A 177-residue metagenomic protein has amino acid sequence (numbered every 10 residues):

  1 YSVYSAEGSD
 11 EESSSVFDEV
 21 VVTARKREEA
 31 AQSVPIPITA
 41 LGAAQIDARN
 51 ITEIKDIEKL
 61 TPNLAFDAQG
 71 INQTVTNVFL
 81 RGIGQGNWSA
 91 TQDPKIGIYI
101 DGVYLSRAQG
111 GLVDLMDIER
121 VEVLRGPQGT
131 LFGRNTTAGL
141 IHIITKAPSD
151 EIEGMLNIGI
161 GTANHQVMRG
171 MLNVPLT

Functional and structural regions predicted by a protein language model:
Y1-K59, N173: N-terminal Sec signal peptide and the immediately downstream disordered periplasmic leader that contains the TonB box
S9-E12, E28-E29, A68, G86-S89 (+3 more regions): Short, flexible, glycine/charge-rich loop motifs used to bind or transfer phosphoryl groups or to couple energy/partner
S14, E19, I38, N63 (+3 more regions): A residue-level signal for beta-strand positions that form part of recognition/binding surfaces within mature
T23, A65-F66, R169: Short structured motifs
R27, T74, G161-A163: Structural signature of outer-membrane beta-barrel domains
Q32-P35, A90-Q92, G133-T136: Short glycine/proline-enriched turns and hinge-like loops at secondary-structure junctions
I36-G86, I96-L112, R120-G129: Periplasmic N-terminal accessory/gating domains of Gram-negative outer-membrane beta-barrel systems
K95, R107, D117-E119, T130-T177: Outer-membrane beta-barrel translocator/receptor signature
